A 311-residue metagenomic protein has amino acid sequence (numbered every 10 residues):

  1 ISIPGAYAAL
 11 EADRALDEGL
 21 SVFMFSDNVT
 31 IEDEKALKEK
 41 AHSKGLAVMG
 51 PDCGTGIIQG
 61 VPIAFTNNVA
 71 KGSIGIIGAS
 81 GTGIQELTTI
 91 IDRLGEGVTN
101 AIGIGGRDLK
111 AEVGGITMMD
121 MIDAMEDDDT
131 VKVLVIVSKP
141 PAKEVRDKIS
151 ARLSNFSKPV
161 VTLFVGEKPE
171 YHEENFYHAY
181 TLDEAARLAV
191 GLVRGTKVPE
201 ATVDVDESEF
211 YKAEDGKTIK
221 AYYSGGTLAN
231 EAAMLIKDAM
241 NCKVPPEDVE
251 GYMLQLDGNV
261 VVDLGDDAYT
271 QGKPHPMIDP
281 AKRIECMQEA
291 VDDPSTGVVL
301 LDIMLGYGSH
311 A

Functional and structural regions predicted by a protein language model:
I1-A311: Catalytic-core regions of core metabolic enzymes, especially those transforming organic acids/acyl-group intermediates
